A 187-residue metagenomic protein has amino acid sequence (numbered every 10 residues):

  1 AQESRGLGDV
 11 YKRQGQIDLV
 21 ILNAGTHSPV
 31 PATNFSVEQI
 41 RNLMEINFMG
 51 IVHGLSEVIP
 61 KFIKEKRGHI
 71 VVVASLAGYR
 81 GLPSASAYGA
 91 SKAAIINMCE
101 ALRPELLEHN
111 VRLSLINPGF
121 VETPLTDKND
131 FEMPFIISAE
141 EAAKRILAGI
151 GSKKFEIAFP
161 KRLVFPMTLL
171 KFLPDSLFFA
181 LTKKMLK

Functional and structural regions predicted by a protein language model:
A1-Y11: Single conserved hydrophobic/aromatic residue that forms the stacking wall/gate of nucleotide- or nucleobase-binding
A24-S28: Conserved NAD(P)H cofactor-binding loop of Rossmann-fold oxidoreductase domains
P31-A32, Q39-M44: Substrate-binding pocket helix/loop in short-chain dehydrogenase/reductase
T33, L82-S86: Active-site loop immediately N-terminal to the catalytic Tyr-X3-Lys motif of short-chain dehydrogenase/reductase
L55, S91: Active-site helix of classical SDR
S75: Residue(s) in the substrate-gating loop at a strand-loop-helix junction that position the organic substrate next
L115, F131-P166: C-terminal helical subdomain
